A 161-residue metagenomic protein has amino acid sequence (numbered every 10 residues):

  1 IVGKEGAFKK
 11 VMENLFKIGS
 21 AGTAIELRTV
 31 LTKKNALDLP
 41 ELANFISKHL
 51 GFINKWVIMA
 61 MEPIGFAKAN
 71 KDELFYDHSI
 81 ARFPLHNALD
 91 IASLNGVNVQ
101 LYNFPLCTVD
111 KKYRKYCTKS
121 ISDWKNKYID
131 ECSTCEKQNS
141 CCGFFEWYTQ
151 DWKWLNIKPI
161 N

Functional and structural regions predicted by a protein language model:
I1-M59: Radical SAM/AdoMet-radical enzyme domain recognition
A7-K9, F45-K48, F75-H78, T118-S122 (+1 more regions): Short, low-complexity, polar/charged sequence segments that are solvent-exposed and flexible
K10, L39, K68, Q100 (+2 more regions): Short linear functional motifs in flexible/disordered or boundary regions
E13, L42, K71, N103 (+2 more regions): Residue-level detector of alpha-helical recognition elements and their boundaries
A24, A36-D38, K55, M61-S133 (+1 more regions): A C-terminal junction/extension of Radical SAM enzymes
K125-N161: Radical SAM enzyme core and accessory elements
